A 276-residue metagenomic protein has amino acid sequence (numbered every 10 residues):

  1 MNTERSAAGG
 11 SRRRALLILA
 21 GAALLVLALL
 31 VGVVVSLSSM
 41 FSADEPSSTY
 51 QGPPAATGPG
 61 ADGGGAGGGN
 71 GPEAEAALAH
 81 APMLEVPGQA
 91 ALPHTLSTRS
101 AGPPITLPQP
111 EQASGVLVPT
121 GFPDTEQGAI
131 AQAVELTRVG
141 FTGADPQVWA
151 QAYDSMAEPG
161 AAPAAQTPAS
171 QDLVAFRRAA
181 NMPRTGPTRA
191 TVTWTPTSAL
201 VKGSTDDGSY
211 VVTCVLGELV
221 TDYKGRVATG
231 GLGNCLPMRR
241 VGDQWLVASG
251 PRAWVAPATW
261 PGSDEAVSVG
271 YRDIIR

Functional and structural regions predicted by a protein language model:
N2, S6-A8, G64-A66: Intrinsically disordered, low-complexity regions enriched in glycine and serine
T3-S6, P146-G242, R252, T259-E265 (+1 more regions): Structured, amphipathic secondary-structure segments that form assembly/contact surfaces in multi-subunit
R5-D44: Hydrophobic single-pass membrane-targeting/anchoring helices
G32-A131: Juxtamembrane and targeting peptides
P72, A90-E111, G231-G262: Short beta-strand edge/turn micro-motifs at domain boundaries
S100-R178: Core segments of small alpha/beta cavity-forming domains
